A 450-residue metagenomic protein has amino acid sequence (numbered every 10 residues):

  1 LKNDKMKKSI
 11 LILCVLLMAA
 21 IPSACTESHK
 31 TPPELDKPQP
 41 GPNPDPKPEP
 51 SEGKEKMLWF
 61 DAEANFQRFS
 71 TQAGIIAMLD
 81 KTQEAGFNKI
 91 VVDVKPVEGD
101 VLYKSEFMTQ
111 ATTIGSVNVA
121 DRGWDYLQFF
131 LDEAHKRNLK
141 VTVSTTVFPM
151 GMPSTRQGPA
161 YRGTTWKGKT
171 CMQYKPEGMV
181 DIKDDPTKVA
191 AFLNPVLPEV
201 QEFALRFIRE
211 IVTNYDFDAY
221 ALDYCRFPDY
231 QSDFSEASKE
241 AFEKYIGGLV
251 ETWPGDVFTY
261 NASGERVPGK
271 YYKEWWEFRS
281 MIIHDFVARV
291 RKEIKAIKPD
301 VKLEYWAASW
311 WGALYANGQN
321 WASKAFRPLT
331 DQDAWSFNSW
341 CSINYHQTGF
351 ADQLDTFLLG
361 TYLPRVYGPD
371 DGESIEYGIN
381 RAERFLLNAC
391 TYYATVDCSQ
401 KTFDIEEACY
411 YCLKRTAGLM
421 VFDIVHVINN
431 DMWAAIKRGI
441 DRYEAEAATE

Functional and structural regions predicted by a protein language model:
A20-E52: Bacterial Sec-dependent N-terminal signal peptides
P50-F69, T142-N214, N261-Y272: Active-site-adjacent "subsite" loops/lids of carbohydrate-active enzymes
A73-D100, Y215, H346-F357, R415-G418: Catalytic domains of carbohydrate-active enzymes, especially glycoside hydrolases
F87-R122: Aromatic-lined carbohydrate-binding/catalytic grooves of carbohydrate-active enzymes
F87-V94, Y126-D184, A221-R226, P299-E304: Glycine-rich, aromatic-flanked loop segments that form ligand/cofactor-binding clefts across common enzyme folds
L102-I114, P149-P186, Y224-S263, A316-L329: Aromatic- and acidic-residue-enriched segments that line the glycan-binding/catalytic groove of carbohydrate-active
G151-P153, Y230, I297, K302-Y367 (+1 more regions): Substrate-binding cleft/loops of secretory-pathway carbohydrate-active enzymes
F337-E450: Substrate-binding cleft of secreted/luminal carbohydrate-active enzymes
